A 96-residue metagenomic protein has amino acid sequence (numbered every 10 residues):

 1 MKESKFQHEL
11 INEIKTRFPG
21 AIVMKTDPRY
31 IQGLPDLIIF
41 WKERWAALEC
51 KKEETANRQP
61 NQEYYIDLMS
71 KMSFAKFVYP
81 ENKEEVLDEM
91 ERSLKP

Functional and structural regions predicted by a protein language model:
M1-P96: Catalytic phosphate/metal-binding cores of nucleic-acid and nucleotide-processing enzymes, i.e., regions that mediate
